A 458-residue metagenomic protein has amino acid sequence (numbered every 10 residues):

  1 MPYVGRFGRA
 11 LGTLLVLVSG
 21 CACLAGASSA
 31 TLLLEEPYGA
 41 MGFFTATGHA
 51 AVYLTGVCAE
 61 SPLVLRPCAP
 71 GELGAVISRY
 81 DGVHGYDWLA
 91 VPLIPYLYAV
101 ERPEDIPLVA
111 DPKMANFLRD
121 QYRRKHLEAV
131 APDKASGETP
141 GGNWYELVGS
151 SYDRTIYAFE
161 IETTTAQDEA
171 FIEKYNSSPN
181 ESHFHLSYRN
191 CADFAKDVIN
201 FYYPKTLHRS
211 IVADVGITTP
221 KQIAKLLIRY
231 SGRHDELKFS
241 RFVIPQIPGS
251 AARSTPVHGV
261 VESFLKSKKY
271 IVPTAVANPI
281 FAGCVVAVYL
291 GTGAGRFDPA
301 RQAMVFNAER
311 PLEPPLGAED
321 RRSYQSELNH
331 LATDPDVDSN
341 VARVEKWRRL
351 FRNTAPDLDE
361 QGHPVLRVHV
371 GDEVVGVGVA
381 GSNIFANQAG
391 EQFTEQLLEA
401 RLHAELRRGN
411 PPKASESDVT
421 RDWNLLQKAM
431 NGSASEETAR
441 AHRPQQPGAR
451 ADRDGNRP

Functional and structural regions predicted by a protein language model:
M1-T13: Bacterial N-terminal signal peptides that target proteins for export
A10-A22: Bacterial N-terminal signal peptides
C21-C23, C58, C68, C284: Generic recognition of cysteine residues
A27-P67: N-terminal mature-domain "stem" immediately C-terminal to a signal peptide or N-terminal signal-anchor/transmembrane
A50-V52, V57-S177, S187: Soluble extramembrane regions of membrane proteins in the secretory/endomembrane system
Q121-T163, D168-P458: Activation targets extended, charge/polar-rich intrinsically disordered C-terminal tails
